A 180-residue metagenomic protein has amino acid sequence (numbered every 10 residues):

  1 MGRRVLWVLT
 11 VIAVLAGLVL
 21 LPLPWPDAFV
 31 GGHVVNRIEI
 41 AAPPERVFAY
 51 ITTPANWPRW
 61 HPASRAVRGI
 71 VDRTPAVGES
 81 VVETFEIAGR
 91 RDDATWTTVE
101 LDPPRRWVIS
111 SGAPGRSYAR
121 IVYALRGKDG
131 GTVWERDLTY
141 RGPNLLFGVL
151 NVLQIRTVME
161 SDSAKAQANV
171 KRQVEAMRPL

Functional and structural regions predicted by a protein language model:
G2, S110-K165: Beta-strand/loop substructures that line and gate deep hydrophobic ligand-binding cavities in soluble
R4-V71, A76: Hydrophobic ligand-binding cavity/cleft-lining segments
V30-G32, R73, V77, R90 (+2 more regions): Residue-level preference for beta-strand/loop junctions
H33-V35, R91-W96, S117-V122: Short, surface-exposed coil-to-beta transition loops
A41-E45, D72-V77, V99-R106, A124-E135 (+2 more regions): A short, structured loop/turn motif at beta-sheet edges
A55-D93, V99-R106: Short beta-edge strand/loop motif at the mouth of beta-sheet-based domains
N144-L145, R178-L180: Flexible "cap/lid" subdomain of the alpha/beta-hydrolase fold that forms the substrate-access gate
M159, S163, Q167, K171-R178: Short amphipathic alpha-helical signal-transduction/dimerization elements
